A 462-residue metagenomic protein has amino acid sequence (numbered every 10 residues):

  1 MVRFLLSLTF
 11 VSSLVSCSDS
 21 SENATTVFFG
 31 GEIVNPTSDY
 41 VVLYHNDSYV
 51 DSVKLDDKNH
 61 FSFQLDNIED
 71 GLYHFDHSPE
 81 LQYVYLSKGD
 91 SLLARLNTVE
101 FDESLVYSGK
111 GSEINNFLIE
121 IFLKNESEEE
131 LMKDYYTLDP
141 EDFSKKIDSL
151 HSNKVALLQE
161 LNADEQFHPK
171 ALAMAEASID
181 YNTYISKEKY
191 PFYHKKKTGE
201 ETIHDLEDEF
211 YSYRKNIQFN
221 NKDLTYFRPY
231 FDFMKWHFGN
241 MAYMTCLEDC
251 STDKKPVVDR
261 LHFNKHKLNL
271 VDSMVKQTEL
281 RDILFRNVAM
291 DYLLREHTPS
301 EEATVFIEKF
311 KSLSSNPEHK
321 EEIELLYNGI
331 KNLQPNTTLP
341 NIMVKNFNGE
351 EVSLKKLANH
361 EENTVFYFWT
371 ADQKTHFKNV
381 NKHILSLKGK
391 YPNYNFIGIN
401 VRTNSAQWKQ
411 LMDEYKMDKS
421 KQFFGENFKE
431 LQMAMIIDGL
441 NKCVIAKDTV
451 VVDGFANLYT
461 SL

Functional and structural regions predicted by a protein language model:
M1-F28, G454: Bacterial Sec-dependent N-terminal signal peptides
C17-M174, S186-K187: A non-transmembrane, solvent-exposed segment enriched in polar/low-complexity residues
Y136-N269: N-terminal, charged low-complexity regulatory/assembly segments
H319-K355, K419: N-terminal "domain-start" segment that seeds a small globular fold
I342, L440-G454: A short, hydrophobic beta-strand/beta-hairpin element that forms part of a small beta-sheet core
E350-I384, Y394-I399: Short active-site neighborhood of thiol/selenol oxidoreductases, capturing the structured segment around
T375-D413, K429-L431: Structural microenvironment flanking redox-active thiols in thiol-disulfide oxidoreductases
M412-C443: Short, internal strand/loop/helix patches that form the active-site neighborhood or redox-interaction surface
